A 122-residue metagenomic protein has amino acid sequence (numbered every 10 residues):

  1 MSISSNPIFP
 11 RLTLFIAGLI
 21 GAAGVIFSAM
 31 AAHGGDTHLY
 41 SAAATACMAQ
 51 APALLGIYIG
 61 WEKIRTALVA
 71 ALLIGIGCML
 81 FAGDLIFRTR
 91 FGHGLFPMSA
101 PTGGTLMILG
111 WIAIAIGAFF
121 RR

Functional and structural regions predicted by a protein language model:
M1-R122: Polytopic transmembrane helical bundles with strong interfacial aromatic enrichment
